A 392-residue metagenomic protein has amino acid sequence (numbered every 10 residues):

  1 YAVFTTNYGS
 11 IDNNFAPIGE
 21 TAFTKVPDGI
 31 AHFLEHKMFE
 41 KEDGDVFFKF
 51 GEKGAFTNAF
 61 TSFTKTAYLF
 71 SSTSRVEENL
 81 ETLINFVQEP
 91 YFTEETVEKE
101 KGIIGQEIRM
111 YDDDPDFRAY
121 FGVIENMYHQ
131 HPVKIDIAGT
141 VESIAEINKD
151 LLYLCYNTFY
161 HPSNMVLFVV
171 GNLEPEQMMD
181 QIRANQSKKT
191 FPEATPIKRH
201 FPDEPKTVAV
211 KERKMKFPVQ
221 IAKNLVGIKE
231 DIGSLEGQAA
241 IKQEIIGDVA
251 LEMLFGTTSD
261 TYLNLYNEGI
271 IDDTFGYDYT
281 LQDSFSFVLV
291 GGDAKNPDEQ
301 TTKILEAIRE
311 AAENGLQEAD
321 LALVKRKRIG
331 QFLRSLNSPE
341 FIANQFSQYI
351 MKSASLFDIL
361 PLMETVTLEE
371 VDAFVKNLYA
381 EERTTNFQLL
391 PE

Functional and structural regions predicted by a protein language model:
Y1-D45, Y153-Y156, Y160-N264, T384-E392: His/Glu-rich zincin catalytic helix
Y1-T6, I11-N13, D45-V87, Y120-E142 (+5 more regions): M16 family metallopeptidases and their MPP-like homologs
F86-E94, A184-E193, E306-L316: A common structural junction motif
E107-Y111, H200-F217, R326-S335: Short, conserved secondary-structure transition motifs
P115-A119: Mid-domain, small-residue-enriched loop/turn segments at the edges of structured enzyme/sensor domains
I144-C155: Active-site glycine-rich loop that binds ribose-phosphate moieties when present
L368-N377: Low-complexity, intrinsically disordered Gly/Pro/Thr-rich segments
